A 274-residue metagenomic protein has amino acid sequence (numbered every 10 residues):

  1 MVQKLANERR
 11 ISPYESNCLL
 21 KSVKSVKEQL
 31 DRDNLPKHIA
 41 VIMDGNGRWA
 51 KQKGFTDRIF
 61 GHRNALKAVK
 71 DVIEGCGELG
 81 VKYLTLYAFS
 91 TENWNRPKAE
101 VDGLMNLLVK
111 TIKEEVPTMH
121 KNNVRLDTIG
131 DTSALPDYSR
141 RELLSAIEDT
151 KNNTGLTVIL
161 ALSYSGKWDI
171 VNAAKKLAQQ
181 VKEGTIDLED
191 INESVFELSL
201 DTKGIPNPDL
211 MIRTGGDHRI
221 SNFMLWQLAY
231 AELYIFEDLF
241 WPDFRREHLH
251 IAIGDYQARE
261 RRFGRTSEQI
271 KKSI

Functional and structural regions predicted by a protein language model:
M1-I274: Flexible, compositionally biased loop and terminal segments
